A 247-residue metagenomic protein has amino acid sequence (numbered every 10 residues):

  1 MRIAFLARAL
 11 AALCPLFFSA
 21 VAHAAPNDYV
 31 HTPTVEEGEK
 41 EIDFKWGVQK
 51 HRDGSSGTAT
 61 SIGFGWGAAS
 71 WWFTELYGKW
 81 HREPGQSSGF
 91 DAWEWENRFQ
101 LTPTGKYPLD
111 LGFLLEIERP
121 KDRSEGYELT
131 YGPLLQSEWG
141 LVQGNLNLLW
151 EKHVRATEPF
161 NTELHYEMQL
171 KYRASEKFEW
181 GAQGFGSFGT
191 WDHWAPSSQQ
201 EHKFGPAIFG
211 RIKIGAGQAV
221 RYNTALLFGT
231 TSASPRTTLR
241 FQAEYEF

Functional and structural regions predicted by a protein language model:
M1-L10: Bacterial N-terminal signal peptides that target proteins for export
S19-V21: N-terminal signal peptide c-region/cleavage motif recognized by signal peptidases
H23-F247: Transmembrane beta-barrel domains of Gram-negative outer membranes and organellar outer membranes
